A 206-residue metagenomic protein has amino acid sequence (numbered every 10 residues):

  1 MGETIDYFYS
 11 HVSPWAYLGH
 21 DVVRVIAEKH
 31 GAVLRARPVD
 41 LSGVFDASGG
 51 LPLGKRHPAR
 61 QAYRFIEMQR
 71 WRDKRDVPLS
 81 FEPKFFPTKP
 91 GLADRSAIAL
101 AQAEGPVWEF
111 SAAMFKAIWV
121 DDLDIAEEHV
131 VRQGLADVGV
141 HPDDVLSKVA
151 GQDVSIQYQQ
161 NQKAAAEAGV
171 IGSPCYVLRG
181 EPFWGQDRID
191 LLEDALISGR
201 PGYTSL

Functional and structural regions predicted by a protein language model:
E3-D6, H11-A32, Q102, E109 (+1 more regions): C-terminal cap of thioredoxin/glutaredoxin-like
H11, Y17-I118, Y203: Structural alpha/beta surface segment adjacent to cysteine/selenocysteine redox centers across thiol/disulfide enzymes
